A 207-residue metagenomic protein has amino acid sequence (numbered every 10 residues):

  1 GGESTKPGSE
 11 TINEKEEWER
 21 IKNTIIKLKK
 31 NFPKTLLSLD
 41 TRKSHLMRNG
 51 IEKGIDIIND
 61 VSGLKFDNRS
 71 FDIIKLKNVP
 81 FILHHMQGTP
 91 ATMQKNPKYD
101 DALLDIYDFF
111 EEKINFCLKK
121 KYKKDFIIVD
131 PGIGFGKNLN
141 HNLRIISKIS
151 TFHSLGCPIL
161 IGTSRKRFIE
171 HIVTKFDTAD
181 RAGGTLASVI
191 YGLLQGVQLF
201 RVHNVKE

Functional and structural regions predicted by a protein language model:
G1: N-terminal glycine-rich anion-binding loops that anchor highly charged ligand groups
S4-N31, L36-L37, T41-H45, I51-E52 (+2 more regions): Active-site-adjacent loop and "lid" segments of alpha/beta metabolic enzymes
K34, K123-F126: Short acidic capping loops at alpha-helix termini that bridge into adjacent secondary structure
L118-K120: Conserved C-terminal portion of the radical SAM core fold that forms the substrate/S-adenosylmethionine-binding
G132: Conserved Motif II region of HX4D acyltransferases
